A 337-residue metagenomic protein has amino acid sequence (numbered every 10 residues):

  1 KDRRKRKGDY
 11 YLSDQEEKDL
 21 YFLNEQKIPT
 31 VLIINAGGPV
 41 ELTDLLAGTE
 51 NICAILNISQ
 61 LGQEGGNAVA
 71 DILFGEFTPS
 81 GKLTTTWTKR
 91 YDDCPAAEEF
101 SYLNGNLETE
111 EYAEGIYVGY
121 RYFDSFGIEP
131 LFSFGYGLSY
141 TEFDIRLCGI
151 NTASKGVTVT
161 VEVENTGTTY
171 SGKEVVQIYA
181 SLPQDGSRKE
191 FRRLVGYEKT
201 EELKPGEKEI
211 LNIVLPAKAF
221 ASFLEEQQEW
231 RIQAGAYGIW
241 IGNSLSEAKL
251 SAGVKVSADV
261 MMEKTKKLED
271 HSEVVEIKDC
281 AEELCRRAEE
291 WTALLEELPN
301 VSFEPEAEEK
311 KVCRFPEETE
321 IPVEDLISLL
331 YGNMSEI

Functional and structural regions predicted by a protein language model:
K1-I337: C-terminal non-catalytic regions of proteins with extracellular/luminal or membrane-system context
